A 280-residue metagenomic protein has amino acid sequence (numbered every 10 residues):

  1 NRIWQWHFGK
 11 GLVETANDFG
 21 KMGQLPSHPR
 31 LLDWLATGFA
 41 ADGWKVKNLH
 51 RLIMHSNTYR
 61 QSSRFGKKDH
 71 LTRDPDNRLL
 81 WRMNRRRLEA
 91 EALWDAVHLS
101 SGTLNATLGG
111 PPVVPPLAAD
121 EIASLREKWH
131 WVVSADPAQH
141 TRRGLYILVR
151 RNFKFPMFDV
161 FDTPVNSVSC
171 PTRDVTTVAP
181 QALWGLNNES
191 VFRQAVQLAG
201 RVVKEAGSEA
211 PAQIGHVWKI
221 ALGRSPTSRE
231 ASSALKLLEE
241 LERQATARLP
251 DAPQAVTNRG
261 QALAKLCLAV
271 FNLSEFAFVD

Functional and structural regions predicted by a protein language model:
N1-Q139, F158, P164-R173, L186-A262 (+1 more regions): Primarily short, surface-exposed interaction patches in extracytoplasmic proteins
W81, Y146-L148: Residues in well-ordered beta-strands of folded domains
R143, R150-D162: Active-site Gly/Thr loop motif
L266: Globin-like tetrapyrrole-binding proteins
